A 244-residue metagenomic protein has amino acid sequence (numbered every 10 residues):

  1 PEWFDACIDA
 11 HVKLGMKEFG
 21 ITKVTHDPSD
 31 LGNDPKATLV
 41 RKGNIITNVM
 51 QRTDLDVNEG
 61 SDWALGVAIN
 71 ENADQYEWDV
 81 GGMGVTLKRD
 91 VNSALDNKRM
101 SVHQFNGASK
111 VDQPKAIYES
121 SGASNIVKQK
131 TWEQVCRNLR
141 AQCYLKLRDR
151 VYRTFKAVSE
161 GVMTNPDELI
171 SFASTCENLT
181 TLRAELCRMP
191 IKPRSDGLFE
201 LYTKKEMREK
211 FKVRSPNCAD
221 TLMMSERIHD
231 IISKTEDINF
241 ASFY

Functional and structural regions predicted by a protein language model:
P1-H26, V40: ATPase catalytic-site recognition across NTP-hydrolyzing enzymes
F19, D30-A37: Short, flexible loop/turn motifs enriched in small residues
I21, K36, D74, A219: Residue-level detector of short, conserved catalytic/binding motifs and their immediate flanks
T25, L39-V40, E77, M223: Structured core elements
D27-S29, G81: Anionic group-transfer/hydrolysis microenvironments
A37-I45: Short conserved beta-strand segments at catalytic cores or DNA/RNA-binding microdomains of nucleic-acid binding
N44-L198, I232, I238-Y244: Mg2+-dependent endonuclease catalytic cores in nucleic-acid-processing enzymes, primarily RNase H-like
K205-S233: Acidic, Mg2+-coordinating catalytic module of metal-dependent nucleases/exonucleases that use a two-metal-ion mechanism
